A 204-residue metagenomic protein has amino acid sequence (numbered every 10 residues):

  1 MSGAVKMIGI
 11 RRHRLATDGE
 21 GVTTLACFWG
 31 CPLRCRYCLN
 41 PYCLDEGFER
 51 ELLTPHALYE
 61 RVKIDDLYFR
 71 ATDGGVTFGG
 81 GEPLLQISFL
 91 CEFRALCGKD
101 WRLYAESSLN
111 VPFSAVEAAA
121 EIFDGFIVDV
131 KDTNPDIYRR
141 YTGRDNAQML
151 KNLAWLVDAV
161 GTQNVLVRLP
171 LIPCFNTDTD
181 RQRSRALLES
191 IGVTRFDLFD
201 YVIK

Functional and structural regions predicted by a protein language model:
M1-G47, I64-R70: N-terminal [4Fe-4S]-dependent radical SAM core
E49-E51: Active-site beta-loop-alpha junctions of metal-dependent nucleic acid enzymes, especially the RNase H-like/DDE
K63-L67, T72-G75, G79-G80, L84-K204: Conserved AdoMet/S-adenosylmethionine-binding subsite of the radical SAM
